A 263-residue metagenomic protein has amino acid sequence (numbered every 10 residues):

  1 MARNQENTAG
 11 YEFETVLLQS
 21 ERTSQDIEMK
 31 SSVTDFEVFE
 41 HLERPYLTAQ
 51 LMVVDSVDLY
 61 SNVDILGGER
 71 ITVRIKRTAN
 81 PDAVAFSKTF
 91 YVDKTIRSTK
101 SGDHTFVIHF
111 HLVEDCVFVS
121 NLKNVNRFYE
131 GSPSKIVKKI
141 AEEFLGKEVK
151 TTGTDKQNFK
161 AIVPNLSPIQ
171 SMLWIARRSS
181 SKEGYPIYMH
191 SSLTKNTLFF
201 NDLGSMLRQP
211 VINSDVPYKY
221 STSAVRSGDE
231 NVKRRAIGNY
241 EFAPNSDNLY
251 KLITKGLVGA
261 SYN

Functional and structural regions predicted by a protein language model:
M1-L122: Assembly/oligomerization scaffold segments
E28-E37, V92-I96, Q157-F159, A224-S227 (+2 more regions): A broad structural signal for short, well-ordered beta-strand segments within beta-sheet-rich domains
S56-D58, V125-G131, N158-A161: Aromatic/His-enriched, Gly/Pro-containing loop or helix-boundary segments that lie immediately adjacent to catalytic
D64-L66, A85, T105, N126-S134 (+1 more regions): Solvent-exposed, acidic/flexible segments
E69-A85, F90-K100, V117-Y129, T152-D155 (+2 more regions): Ser/Thr/Pro/Gly-biased, low-complexity, turn-/loop-rich segments that often occur immediately after N-terminal
V107, E114-C116, T151-P244: Short beta-strand-centered interaction patches in the first periplasmic/extracellular domains of large envelope
S120, K135-V163: N-terminal export/assembly leaders
R235-N263: Long, charge-dense accessory insertions within large macromolecular proteins
